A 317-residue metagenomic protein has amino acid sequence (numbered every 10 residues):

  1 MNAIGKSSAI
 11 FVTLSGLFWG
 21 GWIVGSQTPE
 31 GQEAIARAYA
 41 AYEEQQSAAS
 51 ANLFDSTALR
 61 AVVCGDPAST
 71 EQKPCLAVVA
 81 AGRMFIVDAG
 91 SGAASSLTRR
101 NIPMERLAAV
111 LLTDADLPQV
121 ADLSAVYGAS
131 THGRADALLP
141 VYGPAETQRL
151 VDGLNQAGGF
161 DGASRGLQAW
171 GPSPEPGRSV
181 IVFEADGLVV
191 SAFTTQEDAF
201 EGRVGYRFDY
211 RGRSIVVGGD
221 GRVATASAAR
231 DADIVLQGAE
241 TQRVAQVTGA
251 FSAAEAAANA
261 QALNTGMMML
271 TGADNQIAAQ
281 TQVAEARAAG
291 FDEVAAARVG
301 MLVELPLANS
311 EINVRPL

Functional and structural regions predicted by a protein language model:
N2-Q27, G221-E304: Cap/insert and terminal regions of metallo-dependent hydrolase folds
G5-S7, W19-I102, G171-S227, V299-L317: Core dinuclear metal-dependent hydrolase active-site scaffold
G31-A38, A137-E175: Acidic/polar short surface loop at catalytic or gating sites that assists cofactor/ion binding and chemistry
C75, A94, M104, L123 (+5 more regions): Extracytoplasmic/secreted envelope proteins and their assembly/folding machinery, especially bacterial periplasmic
M84, S91-Y142, A169, D231-L236: Active-site metal-binding motif and surrounding structural segment of the metallo-beta-lactamase
I86-G90, L107-Q119, Y142-P144, V216-D220 (+3 more regions): Active-site neighborhood of phospho(di)ester-bond hydrolases with catalytic His/Asp-centered motifs
S91-A93, A115-P118, T147-Q148, E197 (+4 more regions): Solvent-exposed loop/turn segments at secondary-structure junctions within structured extracellular/periplasmic domains
R106-L107, G133-A137, R213, A262-M269: Short, surface-exposed connector motifs at secondary-structure boundaries
